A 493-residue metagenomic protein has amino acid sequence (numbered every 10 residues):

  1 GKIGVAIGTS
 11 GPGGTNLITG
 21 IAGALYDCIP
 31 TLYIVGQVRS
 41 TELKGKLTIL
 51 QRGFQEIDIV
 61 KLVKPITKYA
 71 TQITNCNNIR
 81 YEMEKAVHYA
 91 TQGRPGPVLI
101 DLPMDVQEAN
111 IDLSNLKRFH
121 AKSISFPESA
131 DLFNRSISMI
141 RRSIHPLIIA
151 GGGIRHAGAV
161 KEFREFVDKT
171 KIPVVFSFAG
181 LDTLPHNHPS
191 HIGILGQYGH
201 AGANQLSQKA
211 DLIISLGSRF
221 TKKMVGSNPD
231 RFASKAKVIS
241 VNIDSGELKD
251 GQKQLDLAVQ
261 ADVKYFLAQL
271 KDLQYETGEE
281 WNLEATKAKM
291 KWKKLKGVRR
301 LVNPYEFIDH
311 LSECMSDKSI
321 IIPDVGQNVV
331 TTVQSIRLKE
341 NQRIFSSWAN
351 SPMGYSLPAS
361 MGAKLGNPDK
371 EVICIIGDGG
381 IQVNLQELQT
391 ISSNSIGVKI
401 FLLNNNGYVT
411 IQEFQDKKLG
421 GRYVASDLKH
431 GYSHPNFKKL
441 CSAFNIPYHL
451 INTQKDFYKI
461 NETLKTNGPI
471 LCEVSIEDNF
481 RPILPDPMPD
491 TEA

Functional and structural regions predicted by a protein language model:
G1-Q274, C314-D317, G397-I400: N-terminal alpha/beta PP-like core and its mobile active-site loop of ThDP/TPP-dependent enzymes
A6-G13, T74-N75, D324-V325, R343-L357 (+2 more regions): Active-site nucleophile and cofactor-binding loops and adjacent substrate-binding regions of central metabolic enzymes
V38, N350, S395-L419: A short, conserved beta-to-alpha structural element at the edge of catalytic cores that scaffolds binding
V106-S129, M224, P229, Q454-A493: Glycine/aspartate-rich loop-and-adjacent alpha/beta segment that forms the canonical ThDP
S114-F133, G278-V302: Long, charged amphipathic helices and adjacent flexible linkers at domain junctions
T286-D369: Active-site diphosphate/adenylate-binding microenvironment
Y355, A359-K399, L403: Catalytic phosphate/nucleotide-handling subdomain of diverse soluble enzymes
F414-S433: Acidic, Ser/Thr-rich peripheral helices and adjacent loops at domain boundaries
